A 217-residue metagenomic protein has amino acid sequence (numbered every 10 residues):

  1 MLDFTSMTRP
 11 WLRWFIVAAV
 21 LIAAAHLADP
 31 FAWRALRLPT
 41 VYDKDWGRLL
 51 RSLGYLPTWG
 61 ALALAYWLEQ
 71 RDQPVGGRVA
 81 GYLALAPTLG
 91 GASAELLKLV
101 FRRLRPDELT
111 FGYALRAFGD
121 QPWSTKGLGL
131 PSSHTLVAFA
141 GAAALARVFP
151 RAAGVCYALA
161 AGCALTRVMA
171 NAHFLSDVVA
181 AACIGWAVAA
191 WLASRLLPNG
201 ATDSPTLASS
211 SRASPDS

Functional and structural regions predicted by a protein language model:
M1-A63, K98-P122: N-terminal transmembrane-helix/juxtamembrane module of multi-pass inner/ER membrane proteins
L2-S6, W11-R13, Y113-R212, D216-S217: Membrane-embedded catalytic cores of phosphoryl/pyrophosphoryl-handling enzymes
P10-F15, V75-L83, V178: Residue-level signature of transmembrane alpha-helical entry/exit and packing/kink sites in multi-pass membrane
V20-L27, T88-E95, A160-N171: Aromatic-anchored segments of alpha-helical transmembrane domains
L21, Y82-G90, A94, A181 (+2 more regions): Alpha-helical transmembrane segments in multi-pass membrane proteins
D43, P74-R78, D107, F149-V155: Membrane-helix interface segments
G54-W67, H134-A138, L145: Hydrophobic alpha-helical transmembrane segments
A65-L97: Interfacial segments of alpha-helical transmembrane regions
